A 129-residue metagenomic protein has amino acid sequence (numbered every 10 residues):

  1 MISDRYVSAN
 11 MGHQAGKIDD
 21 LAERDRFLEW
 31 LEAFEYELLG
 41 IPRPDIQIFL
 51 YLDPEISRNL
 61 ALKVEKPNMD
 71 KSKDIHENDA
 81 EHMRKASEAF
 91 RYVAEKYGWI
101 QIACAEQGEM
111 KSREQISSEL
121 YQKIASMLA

Functional and structural regions predicted by a protein language model:
I2, I46-I48, I100-I102: Hydrophobic/aromatic beta-strand patches that form the interior of the parallel beta-sheet core in alpha/beta enzyme
R5: Walker B catalytic acidic pair
S8-E88: A glycine- and Lys/Arg-enriched "phosphate-lid" helix/loop adjacent to the NTP-binding pocket of small-molecule kinases
E55-A129: NTP-dependent small-molecule kinase module
